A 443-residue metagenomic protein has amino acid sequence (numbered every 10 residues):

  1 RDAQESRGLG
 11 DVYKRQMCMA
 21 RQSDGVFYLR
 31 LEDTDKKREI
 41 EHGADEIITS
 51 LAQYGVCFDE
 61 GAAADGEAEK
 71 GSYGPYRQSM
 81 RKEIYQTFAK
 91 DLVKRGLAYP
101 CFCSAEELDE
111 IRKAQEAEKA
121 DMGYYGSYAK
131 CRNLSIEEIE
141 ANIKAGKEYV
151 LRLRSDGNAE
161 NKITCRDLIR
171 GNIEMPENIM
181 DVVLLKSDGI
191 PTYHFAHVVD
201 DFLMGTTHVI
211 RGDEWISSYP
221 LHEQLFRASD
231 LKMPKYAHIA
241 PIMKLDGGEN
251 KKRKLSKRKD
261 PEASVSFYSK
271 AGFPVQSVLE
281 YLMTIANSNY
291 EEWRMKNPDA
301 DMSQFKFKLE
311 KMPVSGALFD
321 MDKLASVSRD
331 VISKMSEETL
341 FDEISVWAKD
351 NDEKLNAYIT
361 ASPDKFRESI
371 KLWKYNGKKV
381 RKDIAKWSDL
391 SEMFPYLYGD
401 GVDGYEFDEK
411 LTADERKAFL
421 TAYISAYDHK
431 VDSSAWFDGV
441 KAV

Functional and structural regions predicted by a protein language model:
D2-G10: Single conserved hydrophobic/aromatic residue that forms the stacking wall/gate of nucleotide- or nucleobase-binding
G10-D24: Histidine-anchored nucleotide/phosphate-binding helix
L31-R38, Y73-R81, I210-G212: Conserved short loop/turn motifs at secondary-structure junctions
K37-Y54, R227, L255, P274: Glycine/small-residue-rich interface belts in oligomeric ring/scaffold proteins and their assembly partners
A44-Y76: A glycine-rich helix N-cap at a beta->alpha junction
L51-F58, V93-P100, R112, K119 (+8 more regions): A generic secondary-structure signal for well-formed alpha-helical elements
D91, Y99-P100, S104-H238, M243-L255 (+3 more regions): Active-site cores that bind ATP or allylic diphosphates and position pyrophosphate for catalysis
S229-A413, K417, I424: Catalytic adenosine-cofactor/nucleotide-binding cores of aminoacyl-tRNA synthetases and other
